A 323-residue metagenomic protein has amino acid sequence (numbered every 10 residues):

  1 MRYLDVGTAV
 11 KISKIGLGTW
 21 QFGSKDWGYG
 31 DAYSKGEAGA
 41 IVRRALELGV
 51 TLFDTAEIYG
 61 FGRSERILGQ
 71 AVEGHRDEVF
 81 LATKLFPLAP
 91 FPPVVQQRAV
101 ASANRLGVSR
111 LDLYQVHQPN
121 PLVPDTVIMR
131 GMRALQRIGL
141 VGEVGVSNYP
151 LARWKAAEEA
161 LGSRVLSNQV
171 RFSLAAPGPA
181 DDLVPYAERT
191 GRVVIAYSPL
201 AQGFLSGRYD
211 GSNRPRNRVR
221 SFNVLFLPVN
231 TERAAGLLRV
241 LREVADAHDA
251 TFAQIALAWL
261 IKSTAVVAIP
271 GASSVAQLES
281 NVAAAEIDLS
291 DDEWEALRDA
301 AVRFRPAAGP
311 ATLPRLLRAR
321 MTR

Functional and structural regions predicted by a protein language model:
M1-V79, R323: N-terminal binding-site loop/beta-alpha segment at the start of enzyme catalytic domains that lines or forms
Y3, P119-R323: Beta/alpha (TIM)-barrel catalytic core signal, keyed to glycine-rich beta->alpha loops juxtaposed to Asp/Glu that bind
G7, G69-D77, V100-V108, Q136 (+1 more regions): Acidic (Asp/Glu)-rich catalytic clusters
V10-I15, G49-L52, H75-V79, V108-D112 (+5 more regions): Short, well-ordered coil/turn segments that N-cap beta-strands
L17, T55, T83, L113-V116 (+3 more regions): Conserved beta-strand positions
G23-G36, T83-P93, H117-V123: Active-site mouth loops of central-metabolism enzymes
D31-A45, F91-L106, V127, P150-K155: Short, acidic/polar
A103-L122: Active-site groove signature of glycoside hydrolases
